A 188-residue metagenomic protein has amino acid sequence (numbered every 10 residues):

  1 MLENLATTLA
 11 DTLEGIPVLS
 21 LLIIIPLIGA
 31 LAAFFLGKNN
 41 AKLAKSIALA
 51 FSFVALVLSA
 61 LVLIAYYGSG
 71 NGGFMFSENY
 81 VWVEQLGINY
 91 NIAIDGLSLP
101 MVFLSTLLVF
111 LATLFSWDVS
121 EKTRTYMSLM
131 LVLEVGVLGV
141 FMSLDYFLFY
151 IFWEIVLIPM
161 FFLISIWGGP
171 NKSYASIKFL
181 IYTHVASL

Functional and structural regions predicted by a protein language model:
M1-V18, L36-L114, E121-S128: Transmembrane helix-loop-helix hairpins at membrane boundaries of multipass inner-membrane proteins
L21, I25, A50, P100 (+2 more regions): Alpha-helical transmembrane segments of multi-pass inner-membrane proteins, especially transporters/permeases
L21-K38: N-terminal signal-anchor/start-transfer transmembrane helix
I23, I92-A93, T106, M142 (+1 more regions): Short conserved micro-motifs on helix faces and helix-strand junctions that flank and scaffold key functional residues
I24, A48, T106-V109, E134 (+1 more regions): Small-residue faces within membrane-embedded alpha-helices
I24-I28, V54, F152-P159: Membrane-embedded alpha-helical segments of multi-pass membrane proteins, especially the transmembrane helices
A30-F35, A60, F110-L114, V135-G139 (+1 more regions): Alpha-helical transmembrane segments of multipass membrane proteins
N39-A41, T125, L129-V132, G136-L188: Alpha-helical multi-pass transmembrane bundles of energy-transducing inner-membrane proteins
